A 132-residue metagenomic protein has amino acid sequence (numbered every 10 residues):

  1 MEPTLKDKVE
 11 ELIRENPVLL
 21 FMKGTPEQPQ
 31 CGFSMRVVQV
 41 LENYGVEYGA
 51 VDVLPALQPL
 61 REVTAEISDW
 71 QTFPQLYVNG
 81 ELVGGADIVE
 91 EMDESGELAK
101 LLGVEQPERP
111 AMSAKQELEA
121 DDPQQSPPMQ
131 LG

Functional and structural regions predicted by a protein language model:
M1-N16, K23, E27-Y44, E62-T72 (+1 more regions): Non-globular targeting/processing and membrane-anchoring segments
L20-F21, Y44, V78, L82: General secondary-structure edge motif
E47: Residue-level detector of anion-binding/catalytic polar loops
A50-L54: Residue-level recognition of beta-strand->loop/alpha-helix junctions
P55-L60: Short acidic loop-to-helix transition motifs that present clustered carboxylates
T72-I88: A short, hydrophobic beta-strand/beta-hairpin element that forms part of a small beta-sheet core
